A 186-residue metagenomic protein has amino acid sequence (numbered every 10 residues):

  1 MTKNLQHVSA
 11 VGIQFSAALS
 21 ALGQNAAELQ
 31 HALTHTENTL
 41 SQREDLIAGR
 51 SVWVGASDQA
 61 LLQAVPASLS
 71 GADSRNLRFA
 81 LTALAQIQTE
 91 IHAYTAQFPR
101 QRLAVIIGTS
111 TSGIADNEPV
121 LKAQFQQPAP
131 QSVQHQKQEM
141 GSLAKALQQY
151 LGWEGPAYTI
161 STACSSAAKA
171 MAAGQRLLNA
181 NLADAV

Functional and structural regions predicted by a protein language model:
M1-P156, R176-N179: Conserved "HGTGT" condensation-loop signature of ketosynthase/thiolase-family condensing enzymes that catalyze
P156-T162: Short loop-beta-helix segment that forms the pyridoxal 5′-phosphate
A167: Short conserved active-site loop signatures built around small residues
A170-G174: Short, hydrophobic/aromatic alpha-helical segments in well-folded domains
